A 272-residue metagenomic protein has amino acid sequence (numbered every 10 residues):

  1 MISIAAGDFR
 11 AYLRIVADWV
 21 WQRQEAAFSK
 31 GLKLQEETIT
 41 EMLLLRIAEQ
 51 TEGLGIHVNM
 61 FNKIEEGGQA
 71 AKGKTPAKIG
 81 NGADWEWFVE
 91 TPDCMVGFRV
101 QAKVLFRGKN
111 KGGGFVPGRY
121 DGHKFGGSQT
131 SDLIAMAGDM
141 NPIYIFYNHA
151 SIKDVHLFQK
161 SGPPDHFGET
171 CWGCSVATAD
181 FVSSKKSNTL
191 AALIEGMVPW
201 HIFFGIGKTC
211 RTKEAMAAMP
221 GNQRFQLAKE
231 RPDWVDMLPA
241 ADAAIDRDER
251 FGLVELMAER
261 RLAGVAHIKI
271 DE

Functional and structural regions predicted by a protein language model:
M1-A6: N-terminal uDENN/longin-like adaptor modules and analogous extended polar/low-complexity scaffolding regions in large
D8-E66: Acidic-basic catalytic patches of nuclease active cores, encompassing PD-(D/E)XK and other metal-cofactor nuclease
F61-N81, T91-P92: Active-site metal-binding core of divalent-cation-utilizing nuclease and nuclease-like domains
A71-P76, V96-R119: Extended catalytic cores and adjacent scaffolds of nucleotide/polyanion-binding enzymes
G82-E86: Conserved acidic functional residues
W87-R99: Active-site beta-strand-loop-beta-strand hairpin of nuclease catalytic cores that positions key catalytic residues
V89-T91, V104, N148: Residue-level signal for short segments within beta-strands and strand-turn junctions of well-structured beta-sheet
K109-L262: Acidic, metal/cofactor-coordinating or nucleic-acid-engaging core segments within structured domains
